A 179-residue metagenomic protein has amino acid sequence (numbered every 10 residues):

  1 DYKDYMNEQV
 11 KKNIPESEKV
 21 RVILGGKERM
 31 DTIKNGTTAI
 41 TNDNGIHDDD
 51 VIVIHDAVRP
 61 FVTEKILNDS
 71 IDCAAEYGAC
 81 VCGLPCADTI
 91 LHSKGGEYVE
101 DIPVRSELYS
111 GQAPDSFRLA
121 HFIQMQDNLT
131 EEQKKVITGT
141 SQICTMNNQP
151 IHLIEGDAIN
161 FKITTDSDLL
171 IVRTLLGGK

Functional and structural regions predicted by a protein language model:
D1-D49, L129-E132: Conserved N-terminal catalytic core of the sugar/cofactor nucleotidyltransferase
M6-V10, S70, V172: Hydrophobic packing residues within well-ordered alpha-helices of enzyme cores
E18-R21, Y109, H152, F161-K162: Structural signal for short hydrophobic segments within the conserved structured cores of catalytic domains across
T41, G45, D72-A75, G177: Residue-level signal for alpha-helix termini/capping positions
I52-V53: Short aromatic/hydrophobic "clamp" motif used to bind/position activated sugar donors
D56: Substrate/cofactor-recognition hotspot
F61-I154: Conserved core of the sugar-phosphate nucleotidyltransferase
N160-K179: Hydrophobic helical membrane-anchoring modules
